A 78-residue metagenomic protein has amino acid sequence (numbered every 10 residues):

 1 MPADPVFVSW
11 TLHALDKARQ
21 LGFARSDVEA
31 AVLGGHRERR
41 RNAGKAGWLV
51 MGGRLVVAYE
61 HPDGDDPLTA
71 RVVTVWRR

Functional and structural regions predicted by a protein language model:
M1-R78: Ribonuclease/tRNase effector modules and their secretory precursors
